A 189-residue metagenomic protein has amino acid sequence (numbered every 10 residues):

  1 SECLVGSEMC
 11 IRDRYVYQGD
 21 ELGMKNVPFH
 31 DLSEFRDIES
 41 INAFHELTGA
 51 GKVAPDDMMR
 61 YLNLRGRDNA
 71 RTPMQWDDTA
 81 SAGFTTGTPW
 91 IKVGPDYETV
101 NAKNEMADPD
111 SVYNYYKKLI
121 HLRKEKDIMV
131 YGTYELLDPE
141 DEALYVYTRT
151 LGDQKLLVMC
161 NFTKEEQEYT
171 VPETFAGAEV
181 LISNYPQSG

Functional and structural regions predicted by a protein language model:
S1, R14-V16, H30-S33, E39-G189: Carbohydrate-interacting/catalytic domains
S1-G6, I11: Single conserved hydrophobic/aromatic residue that forms the stacking wall/gate of nucleotide- or nucleobase-binding
R12-G23: Substrate-binding cleft of secreted/luminal carbohydrate-active enzymes
G23-M24, K164: Short, glycine/acidic-enriched loop or turn micro-motifs at the edges of active sites
V27: Divalent-metal (often Zn2+) His-rich catalytic cores of metallo-beta-lactamase-fold enzymes
